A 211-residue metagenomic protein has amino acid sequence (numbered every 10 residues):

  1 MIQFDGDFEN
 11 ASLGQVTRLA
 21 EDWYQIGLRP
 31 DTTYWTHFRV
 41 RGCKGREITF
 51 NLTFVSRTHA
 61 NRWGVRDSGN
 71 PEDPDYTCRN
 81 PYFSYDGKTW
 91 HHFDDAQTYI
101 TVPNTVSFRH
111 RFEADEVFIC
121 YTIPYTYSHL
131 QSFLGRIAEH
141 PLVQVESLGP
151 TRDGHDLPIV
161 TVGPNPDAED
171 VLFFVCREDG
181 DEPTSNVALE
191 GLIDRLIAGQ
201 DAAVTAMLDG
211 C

Functional and structural regions predicted by a protein language model:
M1-C211: Structured catalytic-domain cores with a bias toward divalent-metal coordination
